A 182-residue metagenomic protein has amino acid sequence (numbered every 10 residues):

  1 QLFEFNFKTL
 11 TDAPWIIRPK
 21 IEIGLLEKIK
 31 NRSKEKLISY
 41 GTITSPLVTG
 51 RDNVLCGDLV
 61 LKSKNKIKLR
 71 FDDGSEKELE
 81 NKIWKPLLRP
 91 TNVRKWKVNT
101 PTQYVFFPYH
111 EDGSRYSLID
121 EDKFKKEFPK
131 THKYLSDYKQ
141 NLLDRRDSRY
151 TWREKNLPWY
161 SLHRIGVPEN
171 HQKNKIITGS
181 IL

Functional and structural regions predicted by a protein language model:
F3-L182: Polybasic, glycine- and aromatic-enriched phosphate-binding surface used to engage nucleic acids
